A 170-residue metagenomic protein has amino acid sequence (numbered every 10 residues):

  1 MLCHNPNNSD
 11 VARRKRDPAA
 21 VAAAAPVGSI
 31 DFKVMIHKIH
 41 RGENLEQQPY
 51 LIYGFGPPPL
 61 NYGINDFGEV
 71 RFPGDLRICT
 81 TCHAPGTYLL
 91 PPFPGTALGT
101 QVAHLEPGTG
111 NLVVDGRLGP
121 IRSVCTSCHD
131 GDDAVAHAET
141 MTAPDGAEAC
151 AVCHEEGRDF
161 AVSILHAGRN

Functional and structural regions predicted by a protein language model:
M1-R71, T80-N170: Flexible linker/context regions in extracytoplasmic redox proteins
